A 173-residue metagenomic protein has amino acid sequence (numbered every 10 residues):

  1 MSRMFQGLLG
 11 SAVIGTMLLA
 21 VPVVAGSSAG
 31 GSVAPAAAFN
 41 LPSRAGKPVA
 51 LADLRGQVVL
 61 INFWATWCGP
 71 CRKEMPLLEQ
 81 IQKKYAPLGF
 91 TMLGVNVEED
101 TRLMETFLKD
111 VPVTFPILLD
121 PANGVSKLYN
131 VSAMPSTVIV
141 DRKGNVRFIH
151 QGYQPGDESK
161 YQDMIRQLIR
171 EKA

Functional and structural regions predicted by a protein language model:
M1-A12: Bacterial N-terminal signal peptides that target proteins for export
G10-A20: Bacterial N-terminal signal peptides
V23-L51: N-terminal "domain-start" segment that seeds a small globular fold
Q57-V59, F63-W67, A133: Short pre-active-site segment immediately N-terminal to redox-active cysteine/selenocysteine motifs in thiol-based
L60-N62, M92-G94, V138-I139: Hydrophobic beta-strand core positions in alpha/beta domains
F63-Q80: Conserved redox-active cysteine motifs that mediate thiol-disulfide chemistry, especially di-cysteine Cys-X(1-2)-Cys
G89-T101, V113-A122: Thiol-based oxidoreductase modules, predominantly thioredoxin-like and allied folds used for disulfide exchange
T106-T114, D120-Q167: Thiol/disulfide oxidoreductase modules built on the thioredoxin-like
